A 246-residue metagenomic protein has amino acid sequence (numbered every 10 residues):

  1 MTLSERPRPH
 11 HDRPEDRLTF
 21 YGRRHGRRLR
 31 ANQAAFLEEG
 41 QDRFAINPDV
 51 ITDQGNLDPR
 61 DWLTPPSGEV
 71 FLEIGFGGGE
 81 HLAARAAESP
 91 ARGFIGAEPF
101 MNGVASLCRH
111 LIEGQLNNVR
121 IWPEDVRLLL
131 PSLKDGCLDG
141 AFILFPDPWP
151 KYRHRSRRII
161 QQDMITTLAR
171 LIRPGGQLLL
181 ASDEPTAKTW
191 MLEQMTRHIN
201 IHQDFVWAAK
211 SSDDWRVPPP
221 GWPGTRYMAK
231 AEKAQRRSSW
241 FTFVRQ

Functional and structural regions predicted by a protein language model:
M1-V70, E80-A87: S-adenosyl-L-methionine
E69-L128: SAM cofactor-binding core of SAM-dependent methyltransferases, primarily the Rossmann-like beta-alpha-beta module
P131-G140, F145: A short acidic, Gly/Pro-enriched loop at the edge of an enzyme's catalytic core that lines a small-molecule cofactor
F145-P146, A181-P185: Short strand-turn motif at the edge of the Rossmann-like AdoMet-binding core
K151-I159: Glycine/threonine-rich flexible loop motifs
I160-P174: A short glycine-rich, Lys/Arg-flanked "PGG" loop and its adjoining helix->strand segment in the class I
P174-S182: Conserved beta-strand signature within the Rossmann-like core of class I S-adenosyl-L-methionine
T189, E193, H198-Q246: Class I S-adenosyl-L-methionine
